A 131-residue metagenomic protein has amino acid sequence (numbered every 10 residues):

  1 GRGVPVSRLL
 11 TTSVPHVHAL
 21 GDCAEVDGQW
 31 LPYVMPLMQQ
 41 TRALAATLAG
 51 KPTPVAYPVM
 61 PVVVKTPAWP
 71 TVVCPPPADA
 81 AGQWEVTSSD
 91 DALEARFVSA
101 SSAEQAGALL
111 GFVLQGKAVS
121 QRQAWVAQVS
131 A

Functional and structural regions predicted by a protein language model:
G1-A43: FAD-site-proximal beta/loop scaffold in flavoenzymes
G3, G21, T41, G50 (+3 more regions): Glycine-centered flexibility sites
G3, V59-P61, A92-E94: Short, acidic/polar N-cap/turn motifs at the starts of alpha helices
V6, M60-P75: Central beta-strand plus flanking loop segment that forms part of the substrate or channel wall within the catalytic
V26, G50-P54, A80, Q121: Flexible, glycine-rich phosphate/dinucleotide-binding loops and adjacent beta-alpha linkers at cofactor/substrate
V34-P61: Internal hydrophobic alpha-helix adjacent to the cofactor/substrate pocket in enzyme cavities
T53-T66, W84-S89: Short catalytic/ligand-gating loop segments at beta-alpha or beta-beta junctions within enzyme catalytic domains
W69-A131: C-terminal catalytic lobe of FAD-dependent flavoproteins
